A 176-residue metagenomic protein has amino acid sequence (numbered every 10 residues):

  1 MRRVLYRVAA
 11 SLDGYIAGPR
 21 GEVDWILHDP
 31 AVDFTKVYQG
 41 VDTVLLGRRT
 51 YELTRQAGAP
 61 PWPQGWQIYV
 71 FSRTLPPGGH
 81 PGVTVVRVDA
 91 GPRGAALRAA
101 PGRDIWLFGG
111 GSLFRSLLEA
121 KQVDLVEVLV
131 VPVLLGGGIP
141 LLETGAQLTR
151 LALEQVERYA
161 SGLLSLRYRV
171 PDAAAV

Functional and structural regions predicted by a protein language model:
M1-V176: Enzymes that bind and transform nitrogen-containing heteroaromatic metabolites
